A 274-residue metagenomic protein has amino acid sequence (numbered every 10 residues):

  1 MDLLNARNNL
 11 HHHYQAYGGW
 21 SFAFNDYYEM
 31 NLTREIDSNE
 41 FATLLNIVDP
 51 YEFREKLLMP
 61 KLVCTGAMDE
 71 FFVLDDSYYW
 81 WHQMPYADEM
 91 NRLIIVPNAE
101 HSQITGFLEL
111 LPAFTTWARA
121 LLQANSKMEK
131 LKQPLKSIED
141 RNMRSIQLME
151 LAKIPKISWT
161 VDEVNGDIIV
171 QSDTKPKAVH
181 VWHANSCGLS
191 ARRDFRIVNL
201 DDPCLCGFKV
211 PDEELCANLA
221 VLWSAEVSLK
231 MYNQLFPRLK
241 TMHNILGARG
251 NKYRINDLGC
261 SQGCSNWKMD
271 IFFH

Functional and structural regions predicted by a protein language model:
M1-I36, I94-N98, Q103-E109: Hydrolase active-site cap/lid region
I36-F53: Active-site nucleophile elbow and catalytic-triad environment of alpha/beta-hydrolase enzymes
L57, V63-T65: Short beta-strand/loop motif that positions the catalytic acidic residue of the alpha/beta-hydrolase fold
M59, V73-H82: Short alpha-helix in the alpha/beta-hydrolase fold that links the catalytic acid
A67-D69, A99-E100, N185-S186: Acidic beta-to-alpha connecting loop that harbors the catalytic carboxylate
E70-D76, Q103-G106: Conserved alpha/beta-hydrolase "acid-adjacent" motif
T115-H183, N199-D201, A220-V221, A225-V227 (+1 more regions): Surface beta-strand/loop "capping" patches
K175-H274: C-terminal beta-sandwich/jelly-roll accessory domains of carbohydrate-active enzymes
